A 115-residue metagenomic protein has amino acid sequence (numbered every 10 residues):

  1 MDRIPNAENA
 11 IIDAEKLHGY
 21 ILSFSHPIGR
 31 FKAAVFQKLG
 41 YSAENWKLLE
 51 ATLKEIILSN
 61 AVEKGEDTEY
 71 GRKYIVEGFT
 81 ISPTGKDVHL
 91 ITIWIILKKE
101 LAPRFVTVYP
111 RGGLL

Functional and structural regions predicted by a protein language model:
M1-V76: Compact soluble domain cores
E66-L115: Short, compact, well-ordered microdomains
